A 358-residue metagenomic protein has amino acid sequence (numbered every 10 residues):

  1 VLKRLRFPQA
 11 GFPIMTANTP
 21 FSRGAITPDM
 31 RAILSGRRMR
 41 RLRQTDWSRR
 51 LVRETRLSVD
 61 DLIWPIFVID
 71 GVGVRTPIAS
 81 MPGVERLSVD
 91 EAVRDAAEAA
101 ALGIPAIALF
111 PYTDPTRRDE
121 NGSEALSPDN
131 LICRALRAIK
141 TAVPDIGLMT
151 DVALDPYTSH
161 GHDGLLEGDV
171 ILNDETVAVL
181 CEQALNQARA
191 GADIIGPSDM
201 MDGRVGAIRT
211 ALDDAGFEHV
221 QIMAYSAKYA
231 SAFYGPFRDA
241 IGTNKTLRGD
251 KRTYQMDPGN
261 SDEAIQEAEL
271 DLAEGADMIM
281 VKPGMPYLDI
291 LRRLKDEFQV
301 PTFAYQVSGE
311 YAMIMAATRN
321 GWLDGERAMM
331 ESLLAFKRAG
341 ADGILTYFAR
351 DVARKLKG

Functional and structural regions predicted by a protein language model:
L2-L5: Leucine-biased recognition of intrinsically disordered, low-complexity hydrophobic segments
I14, P20-F21, D271, F336: Short intrinsically disordered, low-complexity segments
T16-V74, A232-K251: N-terminal amphipathic alpha-helix/helix-capping segment at the start of soluble metabolic enzymes
G73-I78, P82-K357: Alpha/beta enzyme core
